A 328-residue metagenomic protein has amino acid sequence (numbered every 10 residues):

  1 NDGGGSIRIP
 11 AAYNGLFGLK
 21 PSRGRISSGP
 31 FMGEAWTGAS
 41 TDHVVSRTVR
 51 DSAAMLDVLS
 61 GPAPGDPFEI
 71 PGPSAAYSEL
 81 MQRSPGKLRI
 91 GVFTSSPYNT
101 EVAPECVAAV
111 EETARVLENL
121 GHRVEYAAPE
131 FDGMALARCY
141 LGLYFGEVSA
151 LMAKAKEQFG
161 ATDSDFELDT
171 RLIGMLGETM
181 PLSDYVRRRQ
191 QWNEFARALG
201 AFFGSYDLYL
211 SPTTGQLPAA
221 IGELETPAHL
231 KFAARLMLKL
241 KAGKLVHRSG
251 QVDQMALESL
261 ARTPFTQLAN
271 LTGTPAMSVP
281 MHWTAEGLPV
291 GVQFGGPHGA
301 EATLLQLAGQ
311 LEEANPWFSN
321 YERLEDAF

Functional and structural regions predicted by a protein language model:
F17-A114, L120, F131-M134, K154 (+1 more regions): A short helix-breaking turn/cap at a secondary-structure junction
S40-R47, L176-E178, Q293-G295: Short, well-ordered beta-strand elements within core beta-sheets of diverse protein domains
V44, L288-P297, L304-L305: Short, well-ordered beta-strand elements
A76, V102-P129, M152-A161, R187-Y206: Acyltransferase
E79-F93, F145-G200, T213-D253, P280-M281 (+1 more regions): Short helix-loop capping/hinge segments that flank enzyme active sites or metal/cofactor-binding pockets
S249-A276: Alpha-helix-centered segments that form part of catalytic cores
